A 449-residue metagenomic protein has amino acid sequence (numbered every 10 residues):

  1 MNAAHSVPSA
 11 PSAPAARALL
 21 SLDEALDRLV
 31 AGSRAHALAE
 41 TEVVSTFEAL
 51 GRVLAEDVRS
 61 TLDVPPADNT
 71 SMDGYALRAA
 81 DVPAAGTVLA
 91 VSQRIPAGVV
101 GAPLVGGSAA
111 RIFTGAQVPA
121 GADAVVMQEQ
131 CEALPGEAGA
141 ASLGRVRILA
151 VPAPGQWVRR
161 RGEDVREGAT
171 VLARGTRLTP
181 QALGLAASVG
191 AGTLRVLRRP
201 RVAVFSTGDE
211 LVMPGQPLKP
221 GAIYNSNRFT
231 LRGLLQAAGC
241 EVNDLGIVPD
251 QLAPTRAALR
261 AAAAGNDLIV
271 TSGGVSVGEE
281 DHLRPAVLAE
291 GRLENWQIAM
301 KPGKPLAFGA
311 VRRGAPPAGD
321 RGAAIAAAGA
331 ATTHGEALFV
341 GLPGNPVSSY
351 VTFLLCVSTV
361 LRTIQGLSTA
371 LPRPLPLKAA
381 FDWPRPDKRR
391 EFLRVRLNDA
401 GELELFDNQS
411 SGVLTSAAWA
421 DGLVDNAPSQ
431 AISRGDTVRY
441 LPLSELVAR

Functional and structural regions predicted by a protein language model:
M1-A10, P14-D23, G192-L342, P346-T352: Helix-rich terminal scaffold detector
M1-A85, R111, R160, S368-F392: Short, low-complexity N-terminal leaders and the immediately following helix N-cap/first helix
N2-L20, D73-D244, P249, A261 (+4 more regions): Short, glycine/charged-enriched hinge/interface segments at domain edges or termini
D23-L26, E42-F47, E56, V165 (+1 more regions): Flexible glycine/proline-rich
R28-H36, V189-G192, L211, L234 (+8 more regions): Change "in soluble alpha/beta enzymes" to "in soluble alpha/beta proteins
A37, E42-T46, V64-L89, A124-S142 (+1 more regions): Short beta-strand/loop turn elements enriched in aromatics
F47-D63, G98-R111, L288, F308-G309 (+1 more regions): Short, hydrophobic/aliphatic alpha-helical segments
